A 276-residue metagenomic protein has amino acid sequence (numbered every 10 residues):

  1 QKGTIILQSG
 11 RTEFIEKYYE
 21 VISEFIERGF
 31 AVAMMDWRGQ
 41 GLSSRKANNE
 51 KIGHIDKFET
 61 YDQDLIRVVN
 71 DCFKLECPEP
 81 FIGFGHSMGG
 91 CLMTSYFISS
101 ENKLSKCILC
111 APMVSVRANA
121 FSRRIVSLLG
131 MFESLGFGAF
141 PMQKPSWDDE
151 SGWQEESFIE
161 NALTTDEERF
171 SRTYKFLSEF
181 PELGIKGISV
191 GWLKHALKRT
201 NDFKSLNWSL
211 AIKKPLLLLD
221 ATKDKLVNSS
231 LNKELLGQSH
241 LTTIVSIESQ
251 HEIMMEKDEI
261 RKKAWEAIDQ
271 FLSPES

Functional and structural regions predicted by a protein language model:
G10-E13, M88: Active-site glycine-rich loops that stabilize anionic/oxyanionic intermediates across multiple enzyme folds
I15-K17, I22-N48: Conserved alpha/beta-hydrolase
G53-F73: Alpha/beta-hydrolase active-site loop
L75-S87: Alpha/beta-hydrolase fold nucleophile elbow
M93-E182: Alpha/beta-hydrolase-fold enzymes
I212, L218-D220, D224: Short beta-strand/loop motif that positions the catalytic acidic residue of the alpha/beta-hydrolase fold
K214, N228-L236: Short alpha-helix in the alpha/beta-hydrolase fold that links the catalytic acid
S249-K263: Catalytic histidine-centered segment of alpha/beta-hydrolase-like enzymes
